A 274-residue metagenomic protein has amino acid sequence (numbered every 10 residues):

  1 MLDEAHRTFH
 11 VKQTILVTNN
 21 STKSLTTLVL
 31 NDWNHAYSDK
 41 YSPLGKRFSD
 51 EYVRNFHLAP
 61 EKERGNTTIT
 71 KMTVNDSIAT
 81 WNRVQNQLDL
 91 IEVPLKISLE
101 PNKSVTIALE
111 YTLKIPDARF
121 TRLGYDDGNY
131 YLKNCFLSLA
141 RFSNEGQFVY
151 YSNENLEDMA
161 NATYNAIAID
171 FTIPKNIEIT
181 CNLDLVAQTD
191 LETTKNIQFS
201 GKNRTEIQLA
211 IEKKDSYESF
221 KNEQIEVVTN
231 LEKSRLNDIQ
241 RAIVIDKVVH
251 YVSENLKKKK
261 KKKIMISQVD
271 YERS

Functional and structural regions predicted by a protein language model:
M1, I15, T80-N82, P94-L99 (+2 more regions): Beta-strand-rich interaction surfaces with strong enrichment in secreted/lumenal proteins
M1-H10, S24: N-terminal, polar/Ser/Thr-rich
V17-S21: Asparagine-centered strand-capping/turn motif at beta-strand->loop junctions
N34-L44, I177-T180: Short aromatic-acidic-glycine turn motif
Y52-T70, R83-Q85, E110-E206: Extended, low-hydrophobicity, Ser/Thr/Pro/Gly-biased non-transmembrane segments
N66-K96, I107: A cross-kingdom signal targeting lumenal/periplasmic-facing segments of multi-pass membrane and secretory-pathway
E100-L109: Short Pro-Gly-centered flexible turn/kink motifs
N161-S274: Hydrophobic helix-coil surface modules that form long, contiguous segments used for peptide/substrate interaction
